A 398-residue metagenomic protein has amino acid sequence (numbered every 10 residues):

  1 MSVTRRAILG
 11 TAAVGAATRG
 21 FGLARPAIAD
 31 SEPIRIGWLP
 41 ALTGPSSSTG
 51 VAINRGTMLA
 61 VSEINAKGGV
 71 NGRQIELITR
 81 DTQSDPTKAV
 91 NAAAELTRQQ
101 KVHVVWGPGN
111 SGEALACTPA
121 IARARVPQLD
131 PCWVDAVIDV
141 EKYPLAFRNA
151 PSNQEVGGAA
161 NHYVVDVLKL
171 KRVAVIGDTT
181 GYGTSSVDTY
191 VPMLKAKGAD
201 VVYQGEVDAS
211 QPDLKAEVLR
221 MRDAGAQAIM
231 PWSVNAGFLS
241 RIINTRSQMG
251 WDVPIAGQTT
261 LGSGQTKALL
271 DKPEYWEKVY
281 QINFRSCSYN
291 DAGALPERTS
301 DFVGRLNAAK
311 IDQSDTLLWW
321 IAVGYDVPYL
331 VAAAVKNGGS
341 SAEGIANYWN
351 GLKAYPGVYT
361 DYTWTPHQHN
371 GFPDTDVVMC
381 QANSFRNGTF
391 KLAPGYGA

Functional and structural regions predicted by a protein language model:
S2-L9, G20-A398: Extracytosolic ligand-binding ectodomains
A12-A16: Sec-dependent signal peptide hydrophobic core
